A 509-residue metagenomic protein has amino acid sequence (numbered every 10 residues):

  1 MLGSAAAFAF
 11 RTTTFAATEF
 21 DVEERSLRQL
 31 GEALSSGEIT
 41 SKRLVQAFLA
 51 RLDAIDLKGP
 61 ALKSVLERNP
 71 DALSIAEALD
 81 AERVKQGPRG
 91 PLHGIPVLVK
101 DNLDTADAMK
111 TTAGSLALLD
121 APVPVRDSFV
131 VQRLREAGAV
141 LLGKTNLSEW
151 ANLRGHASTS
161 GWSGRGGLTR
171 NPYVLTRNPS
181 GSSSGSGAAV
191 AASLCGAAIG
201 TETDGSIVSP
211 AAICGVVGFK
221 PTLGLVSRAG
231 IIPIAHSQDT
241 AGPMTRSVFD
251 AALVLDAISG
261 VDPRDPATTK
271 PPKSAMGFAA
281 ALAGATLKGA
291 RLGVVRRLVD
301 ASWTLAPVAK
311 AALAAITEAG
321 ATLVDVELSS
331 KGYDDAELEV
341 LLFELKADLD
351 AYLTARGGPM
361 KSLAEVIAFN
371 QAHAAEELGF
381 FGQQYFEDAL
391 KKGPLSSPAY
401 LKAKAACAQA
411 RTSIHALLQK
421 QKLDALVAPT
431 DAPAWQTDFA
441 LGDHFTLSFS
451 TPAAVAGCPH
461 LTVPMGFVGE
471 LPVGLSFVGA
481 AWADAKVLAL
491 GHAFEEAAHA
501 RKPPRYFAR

Functional and structural regions predicted by a protein language model:
S4-F8, F15-D120, W150-N152, T268-A275 (+4 more regions): Short, well-ordered alpha-helical
Q29-S36, L118-P122, D239-R246, F477-V478: Short, well-ordered beta-strand elements within core beta-sheets of diverse protein domains
E32-I39, L49-K58, E77-V84, R135-E136 (+8 more regions): Sec-exported extracytoplasmic/periplasmic mature domains
G37, G94, K100, E136 (+2 more regions): Glycine-rich, small-residue loops and helix-cap segments that act as flexible hinges at active-site edges
T40-K42, A61-L62, P88, H93-I95 (+8 more regions): Loop/turn elements at helix/coil->beta-strand transitions in domains of secreted/extracellular proteins
H93-A241, P266-K270, V295-R297, L426-G442: Short glycine/serine-rich loop/turn segments
H93-S115, A280-V295, F343-H415, P464-P472: Short helix-loop capping/hinge segments that flank enzyme active sites or metal/cofactor-binding pockets
E136, V140, A191-R296, K310-T317 (+3 more regions): Structural helix-boundary/capping segments
